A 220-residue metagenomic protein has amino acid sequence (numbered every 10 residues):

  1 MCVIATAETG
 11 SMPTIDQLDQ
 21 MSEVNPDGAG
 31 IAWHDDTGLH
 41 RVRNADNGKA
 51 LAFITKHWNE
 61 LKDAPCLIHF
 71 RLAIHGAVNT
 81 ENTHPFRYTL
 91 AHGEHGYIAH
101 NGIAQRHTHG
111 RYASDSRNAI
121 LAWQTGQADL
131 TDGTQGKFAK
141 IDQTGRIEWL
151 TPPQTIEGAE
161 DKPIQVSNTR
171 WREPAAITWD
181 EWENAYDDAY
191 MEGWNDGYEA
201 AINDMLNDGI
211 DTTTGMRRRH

Functional and structural regions predicted by a protein language model:
M1-H57, C66, I164, R170 (+3 more regions): Extreme N-terminus nucleophile/cap motif
C2, E94-T108: Conserved beta-strand-loop-short alpha-helix elements that form and flank the Mn2+/Mg2+-coordinating active site
C2-T6, G28-D36, I68, H84-R87 (+1 more regions): Short beta-strand scaffold segments in enzyme catalytic cores
A64, I68-F70, I74: Regulatory input/activation interfaces that engage signals or partners
I74-H95, G126-L130: Acidic loop->beta-strand submotif enriched in PP2C/PPM serine/threonine phosphatases
Q105-K162: Short histidine
E157-I177: Acidic/His-leaning functional-site neighborhoods
A175-Y198: Charged/polar low-complexity intrinsically disordered segments, enriched in acidic residues
